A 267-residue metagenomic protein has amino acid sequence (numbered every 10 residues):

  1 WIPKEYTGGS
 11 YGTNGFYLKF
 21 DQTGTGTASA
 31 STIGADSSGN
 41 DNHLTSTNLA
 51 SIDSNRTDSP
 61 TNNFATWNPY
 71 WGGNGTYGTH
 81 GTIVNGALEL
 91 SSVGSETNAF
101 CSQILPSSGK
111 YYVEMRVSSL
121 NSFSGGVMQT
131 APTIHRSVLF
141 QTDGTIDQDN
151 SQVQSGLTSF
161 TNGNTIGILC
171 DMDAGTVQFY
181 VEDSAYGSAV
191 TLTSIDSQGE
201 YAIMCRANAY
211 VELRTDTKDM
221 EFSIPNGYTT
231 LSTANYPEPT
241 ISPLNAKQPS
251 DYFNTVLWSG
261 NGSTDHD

Functional and structural regions predicted by a protein language model:
W1-D267: PRY/SPRY (B30.2) beta-sandwich protein-interaction domains and their adjacent Ser/Pro/Gly-rich low-complexity linkers
